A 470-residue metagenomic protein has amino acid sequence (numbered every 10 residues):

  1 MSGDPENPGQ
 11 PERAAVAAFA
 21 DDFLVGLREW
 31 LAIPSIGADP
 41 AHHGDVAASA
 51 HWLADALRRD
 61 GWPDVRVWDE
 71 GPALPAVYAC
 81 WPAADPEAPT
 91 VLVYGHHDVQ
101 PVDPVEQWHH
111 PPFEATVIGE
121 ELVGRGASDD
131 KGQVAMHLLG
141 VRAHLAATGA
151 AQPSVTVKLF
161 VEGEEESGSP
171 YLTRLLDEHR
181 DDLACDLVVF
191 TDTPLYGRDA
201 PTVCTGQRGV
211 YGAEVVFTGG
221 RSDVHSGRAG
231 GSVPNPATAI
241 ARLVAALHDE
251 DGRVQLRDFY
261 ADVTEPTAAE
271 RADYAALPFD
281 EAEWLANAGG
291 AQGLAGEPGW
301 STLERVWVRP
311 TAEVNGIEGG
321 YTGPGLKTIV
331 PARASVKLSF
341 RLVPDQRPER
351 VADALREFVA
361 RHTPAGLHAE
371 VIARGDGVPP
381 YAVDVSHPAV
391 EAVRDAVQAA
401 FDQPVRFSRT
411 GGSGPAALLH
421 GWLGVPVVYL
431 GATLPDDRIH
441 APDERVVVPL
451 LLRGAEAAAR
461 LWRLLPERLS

Functional and structural regions predicted by a protein language model:
S2-V105, R333, K337, R350: N-terminal helical capping/dimerization or prosegment-like subdomains of hydrolases acting on amide or phosphate bonds
A20, L31, L57, G61 (+8 more regions): Structural signal for hydrophobic packing residues in well-ordered secondary-structure cores of soluble enzyme domains
P86, G197, Q255-R333, P344-E357 (+2 more regions): An extended, acidic, His-containing surface patch that forms the Zn2+-binding/catalytic region of metallohydrolases
A88-K158, R453: Active-site metal-coordination/substrate-binding segment of hydrolases, especially metallo-dependent peptidases
V105-V117, R208-G219, D395: Acidic-glycine-rich active-site phosphate/pyrophosphate-binding loop
A127-L294, L303-P310, G421, D443-L451: Fold-level recognition of mixed alpha/beta catalytic cores in primary-metabolism enzymes, strongest
S128, R221, F340-P348: A generic structural motif
